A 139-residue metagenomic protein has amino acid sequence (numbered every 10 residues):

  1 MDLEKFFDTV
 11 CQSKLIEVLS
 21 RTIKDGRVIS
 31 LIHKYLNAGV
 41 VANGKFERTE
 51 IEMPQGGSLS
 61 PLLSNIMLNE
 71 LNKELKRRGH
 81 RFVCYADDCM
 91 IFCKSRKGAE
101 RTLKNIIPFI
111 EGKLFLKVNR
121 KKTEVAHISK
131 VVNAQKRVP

Functional and structural regions predicted by a protein language model:
M1-V131: Conserved polymerase palm-domain catalytic core
V132-P139: Short, low-order "capping/linker" segments at domain edges
